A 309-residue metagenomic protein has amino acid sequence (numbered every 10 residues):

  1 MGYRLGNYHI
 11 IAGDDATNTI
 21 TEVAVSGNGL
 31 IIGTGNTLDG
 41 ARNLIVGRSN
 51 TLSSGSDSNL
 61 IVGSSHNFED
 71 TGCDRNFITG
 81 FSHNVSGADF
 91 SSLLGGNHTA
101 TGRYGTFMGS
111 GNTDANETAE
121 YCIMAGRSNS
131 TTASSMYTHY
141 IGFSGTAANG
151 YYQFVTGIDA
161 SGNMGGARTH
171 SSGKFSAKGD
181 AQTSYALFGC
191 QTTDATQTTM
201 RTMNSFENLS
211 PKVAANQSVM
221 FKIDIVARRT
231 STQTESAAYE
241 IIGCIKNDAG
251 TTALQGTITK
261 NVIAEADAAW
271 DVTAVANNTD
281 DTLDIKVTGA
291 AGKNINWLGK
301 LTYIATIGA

Functional and structural regions predicted by a protein language model:
M1-S205: Glycine- and small/polar-enriched repetitive beta-structure motifs of secreted/surface proteins
G166, M220-K222: A general structural signal for well-ordered alpha-helical packing
A177-V219, V226-A237, A249-N294, I307-A309: Surface-exposed ligand/attachment interfaces on beta-rich extracellular proteins
T234-I241, K300: Composition- and surface-driven signal marking solvent-exposed, interaction-prone regions in large proteins
I241-N247: Short secondary-structure subsegments characteristic of cysteine-rich extracellular domains
K293-L301: Edge beta-strands of jelly-roll/beta-sandwich modules across compartments, strongly enriched in secreted/luminal
Y303-A305: A common structural junction motif
